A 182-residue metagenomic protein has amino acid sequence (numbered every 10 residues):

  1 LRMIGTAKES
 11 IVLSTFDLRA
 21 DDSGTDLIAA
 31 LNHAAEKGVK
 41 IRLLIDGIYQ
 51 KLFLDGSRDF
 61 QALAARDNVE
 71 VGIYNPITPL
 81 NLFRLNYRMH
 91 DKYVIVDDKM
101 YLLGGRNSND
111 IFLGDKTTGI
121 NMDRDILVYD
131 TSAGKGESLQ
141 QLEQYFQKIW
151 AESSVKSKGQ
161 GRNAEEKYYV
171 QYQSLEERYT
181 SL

Functional and structural regions predicted by a protein language model:
L1-T6, D17-L182: HKD-type phospholipase D/PLD-like phosphodiesterase module
S10-S14: Acidic/histidine-rich, surface-exposed loop or edge segments in extracytoplasmic proteins
